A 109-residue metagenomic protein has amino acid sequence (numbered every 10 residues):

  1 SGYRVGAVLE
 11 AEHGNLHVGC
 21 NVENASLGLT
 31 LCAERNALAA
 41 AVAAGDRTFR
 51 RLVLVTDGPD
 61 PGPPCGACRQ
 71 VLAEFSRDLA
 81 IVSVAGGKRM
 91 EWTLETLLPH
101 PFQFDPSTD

Functional and structural regions predicted by a protein language model:
S1-G2, C65: Short solvent-exposed loop/turn micro-motifs enriched in small/polar/acidic residues
G2-A11: Short beta-strand scaffold segments in enzyme catalytic cores
G6-A7, G19, A37, C68: Small residues (Ala/Gly/Ser/Thr
L9, G19, V53-V55: Short glycine-rich or small-residue beta-strand-to-loop segments that form or flank ligand, phosphate, metal/Fe-S
N15-L16: Hydrophobic "anchor" residues
C20-N36: Compact, glycine-rich, soluble single-domain proteins
A40: Active-site nucleotide-sugar/metal-binding loop of Leloir-type enzymes
A44-D109: C-terminal binding/interaction regions
